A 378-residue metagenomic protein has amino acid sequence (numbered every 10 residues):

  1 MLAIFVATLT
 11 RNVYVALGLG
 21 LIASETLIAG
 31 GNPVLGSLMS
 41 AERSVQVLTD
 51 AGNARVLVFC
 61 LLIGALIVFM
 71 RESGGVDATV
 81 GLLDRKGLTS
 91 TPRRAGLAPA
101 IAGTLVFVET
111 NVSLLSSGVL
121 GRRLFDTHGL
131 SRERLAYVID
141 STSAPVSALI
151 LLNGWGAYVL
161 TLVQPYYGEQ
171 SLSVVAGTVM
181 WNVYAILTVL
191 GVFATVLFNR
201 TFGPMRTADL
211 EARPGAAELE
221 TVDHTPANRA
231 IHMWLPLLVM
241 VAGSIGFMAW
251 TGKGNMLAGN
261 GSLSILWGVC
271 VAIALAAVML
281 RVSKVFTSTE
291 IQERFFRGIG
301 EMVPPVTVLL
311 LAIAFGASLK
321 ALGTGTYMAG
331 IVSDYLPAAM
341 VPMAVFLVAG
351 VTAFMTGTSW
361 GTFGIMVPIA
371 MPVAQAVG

Functional and structural regions predicted by a protein language model:
M1-F5, L9-P33, V56-A65, A185-L190 (+5 more regions): Hydrophobic mid-bilayer segments of alpha-helices in multi-pass membrane transport proteins, especially secondary
L2-L17, G96-A100, E133-A148, P226-L237 (+1 more regions): Alpha-helical transmembrane segments and their helix-start/interface "positive-inside/aromatic belt" motifs in integral
Y14-E42, A208, G252-G259, A321-V332: Interfacial/capping segments of alpha-helical transmembrane domains
V34-A136, V285-V377: Membrane-embedded alpha-helical segments and adjacent helix-loop junctions characteristic of multi-pass solute
E42-R55, S173-N182, T225-N228, G254-V269 (+1 more regions): Interfacial loop-to-helix junctions that mark the boundaries of transmembrane helices in multi-pass membrane
D126-P214, A227, I231: Membrane-core helix-loop-helix motifs of multi-pass transport proteins
L151, A157-T161, A230-W250, A317-T326: Alpha-helical transmembrane segments and their membrane-interface junctions in multi-pass membrane proteins
T188-N260, C270-E293: Long, contiguous bundles of hydrophobic transmembrane helices that form the permeation core of multi-pass
